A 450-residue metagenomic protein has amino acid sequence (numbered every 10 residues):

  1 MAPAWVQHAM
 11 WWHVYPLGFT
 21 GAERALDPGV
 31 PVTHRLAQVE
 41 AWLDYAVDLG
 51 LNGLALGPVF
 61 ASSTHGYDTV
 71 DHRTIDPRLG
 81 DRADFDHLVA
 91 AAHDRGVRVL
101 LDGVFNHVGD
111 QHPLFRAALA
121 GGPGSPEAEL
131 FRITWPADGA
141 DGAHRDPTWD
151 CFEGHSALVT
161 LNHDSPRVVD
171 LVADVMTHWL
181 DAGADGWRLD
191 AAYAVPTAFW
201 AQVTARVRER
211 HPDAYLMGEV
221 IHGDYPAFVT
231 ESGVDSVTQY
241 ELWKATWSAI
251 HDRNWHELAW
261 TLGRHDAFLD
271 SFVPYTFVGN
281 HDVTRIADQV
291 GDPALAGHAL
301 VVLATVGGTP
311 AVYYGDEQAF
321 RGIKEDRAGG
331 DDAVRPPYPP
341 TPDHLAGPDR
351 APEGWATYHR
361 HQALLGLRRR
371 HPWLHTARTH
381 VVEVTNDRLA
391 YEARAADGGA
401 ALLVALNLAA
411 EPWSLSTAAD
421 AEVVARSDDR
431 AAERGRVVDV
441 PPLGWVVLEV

Functional and structural regions predicted by a protein language model:
A2-Q7, A22, L26-P31, A259-G263 (+1 more regions): Loop/helix patches that line or flank the sugar-binding groove of alpha-linked glycan CAZymes
A4-W11, Y15-N52, V59-A182, V203 (+2 more regions): Substrate-binding/active-site clefts of carbohydrate-active enzymes
M10-H13, L54-L56, V99-L101, W187 (+4 more regions): Hydrophobic faces of well-ordered beta-strands that scaffold small-molecule active sites in alpha/beta enzyme cores
V14, A46, L56, H72 (+11 more regions): Conserved, mostly hydrophobic/aromatic
L51, A184-G186, V234-D235, G308-T309: A structural motif
V89-R95, F115-P123, D174-T177, R188-P274 (+3 more regions): Active-site-proximal helices and loops of the catalytic beta/alpha 8
L402, E411-R430: Beta-strand-rich binding/interaction modules
R434-V450: C-terminal beta-strand-rich structural cap/linker in extracellular carbohydrate-active enzymes
